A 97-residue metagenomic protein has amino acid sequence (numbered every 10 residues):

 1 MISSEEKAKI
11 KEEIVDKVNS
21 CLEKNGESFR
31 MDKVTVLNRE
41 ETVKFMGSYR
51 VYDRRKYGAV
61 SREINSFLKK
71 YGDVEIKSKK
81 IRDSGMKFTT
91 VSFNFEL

Functional and structural regions predicted by a protein language model:
M1-D32: N-proximal, solvent-exposed amphipathic alpha-helical segments enriched in charged/polar residues
E6, I10, I14, Y52-I64: Short amphipathic alpha-helical segments
E27-R55: Short glycine-rich, basic-tinged beta-strand/loop micro-motifs
M31-V36, E75-R82: Short amphipathic beta-strand and strand-loop transition segments with alternating hydrophobic
G58-I76: Short, non-transmembrane amphipathic alpha-helical segments
S78-L97: C-terminal edge-of-domain segments
